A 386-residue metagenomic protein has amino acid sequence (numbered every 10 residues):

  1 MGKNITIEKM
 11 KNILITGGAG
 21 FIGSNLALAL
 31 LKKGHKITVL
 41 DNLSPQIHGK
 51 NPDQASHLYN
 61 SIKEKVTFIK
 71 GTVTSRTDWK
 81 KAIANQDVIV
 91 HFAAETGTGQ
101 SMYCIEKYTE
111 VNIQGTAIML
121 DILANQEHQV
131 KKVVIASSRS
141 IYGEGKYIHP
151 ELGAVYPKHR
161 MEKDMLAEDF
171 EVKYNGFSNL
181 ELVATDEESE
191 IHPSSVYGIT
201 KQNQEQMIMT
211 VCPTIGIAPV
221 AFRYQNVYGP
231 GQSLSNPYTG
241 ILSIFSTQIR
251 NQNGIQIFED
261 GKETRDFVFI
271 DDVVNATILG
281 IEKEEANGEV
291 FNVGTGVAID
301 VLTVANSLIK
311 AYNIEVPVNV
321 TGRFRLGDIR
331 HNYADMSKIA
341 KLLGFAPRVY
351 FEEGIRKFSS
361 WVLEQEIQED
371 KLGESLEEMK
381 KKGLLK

Functional and structural regions predicted by a protein language model:
G2-Q225, W361, Q365, K382: N-terminal Rossmann-like NAD(P)+-binding domain of SDR-like oxidoreductases, especially those catalyzing
L26, T277-I281, A305-L308, I355-V362: Hydrophobic "lid"/C-terminal helical patch of Rossmann-like NAD(P)-dependent dehydrogenase/epimerase domains
N42-L43, G296, F324: Conserved short acidic donor-positioning loop in nucleotide-sugar-dependent glycosyltransferases
Q202, I215-I217, V227-S243, N251-N253 (+5 more regions): Glycine/proline-rich active-site loop of Rossmann-fold NAD(P)-dependent oxidoreductases
D260, V290-F291, D300-A305, N313-H331 (+2 more regions): C-terminal "lid/loop" region of Rossmann-like NAD(P)-dependent oxidoreductases
I270, R325-A346, R356-K357, I367: Conserved C-terminal active-site "lid" loop/helix of NAD(P)H-dependent oxidoreductases that clamps the redox cofactor
V273, T277, V293, V304 (+2 more regions): Non-catalytic, hydrophobic alpha-helical segments
F351-K386: Amphipathic terminal alpha-helices
